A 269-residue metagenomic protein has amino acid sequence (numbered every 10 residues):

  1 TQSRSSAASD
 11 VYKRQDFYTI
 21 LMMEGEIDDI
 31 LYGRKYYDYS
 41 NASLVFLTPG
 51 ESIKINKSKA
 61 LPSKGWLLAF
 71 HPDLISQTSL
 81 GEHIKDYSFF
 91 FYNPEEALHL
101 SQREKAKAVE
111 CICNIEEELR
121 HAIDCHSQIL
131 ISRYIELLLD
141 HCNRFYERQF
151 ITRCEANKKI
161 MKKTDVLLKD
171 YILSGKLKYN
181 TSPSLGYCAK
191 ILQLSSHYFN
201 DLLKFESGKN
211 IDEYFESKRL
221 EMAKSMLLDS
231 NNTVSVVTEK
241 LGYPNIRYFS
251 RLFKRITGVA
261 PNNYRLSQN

Functional and structural regions predicted by a protein language model:
T1-A8, Y12: Single conserved hydrophobic/aromatic residue that forms the stacking wall/gate of nucleotide- or nucleobase-binding
R14-D29, F46: Short, conserved beta-strand element in jelly-roll/cupin
A42, Y187-L194, F199, L203 (+3 more regions): Append "Primarily bacterial transcriptional regulators
S58-H121: A hydrophobic/aromatic-rich effector-binding and dimerization subdomain of bacterial HTH-type transcriptional regulators
A106-E155, K159-V166: An amphipathic alpha-helical interaction segment
S132, C154-L192, E213-N232: A short, Lys/Arg-enriched amphipathic alpha-helix from helix-turn-helix/homeodomain DNA-binding modules
F205-N245, L266-N269: Terminal helix-turn-helix DNA-binding modules in bacterial transcription factors
S250-N269: …primarily DNA-binding HTH/wHTH and HhH modules…
